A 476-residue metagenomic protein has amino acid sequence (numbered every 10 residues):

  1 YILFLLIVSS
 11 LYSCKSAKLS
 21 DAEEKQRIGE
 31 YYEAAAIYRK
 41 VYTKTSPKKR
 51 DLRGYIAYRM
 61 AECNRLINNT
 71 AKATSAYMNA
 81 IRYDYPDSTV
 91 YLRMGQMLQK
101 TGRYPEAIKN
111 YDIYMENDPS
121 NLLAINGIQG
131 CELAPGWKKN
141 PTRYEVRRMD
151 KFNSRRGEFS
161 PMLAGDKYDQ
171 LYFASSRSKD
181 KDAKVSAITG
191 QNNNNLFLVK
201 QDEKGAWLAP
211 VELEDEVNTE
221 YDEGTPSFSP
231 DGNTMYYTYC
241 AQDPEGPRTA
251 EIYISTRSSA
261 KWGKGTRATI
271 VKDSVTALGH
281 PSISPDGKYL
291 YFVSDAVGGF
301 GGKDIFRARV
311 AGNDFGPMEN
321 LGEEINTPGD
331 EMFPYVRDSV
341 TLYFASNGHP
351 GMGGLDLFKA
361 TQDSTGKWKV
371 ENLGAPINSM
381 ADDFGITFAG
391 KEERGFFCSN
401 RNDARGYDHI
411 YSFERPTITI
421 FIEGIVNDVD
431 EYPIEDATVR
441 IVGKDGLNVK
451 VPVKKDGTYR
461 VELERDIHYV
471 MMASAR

Functional and structural regions predicted by a protein language model:
I28, Y32, P86, V90-Q96 (+4 more regions): Short, conserved micro-motifs composed of acidic
V41, N79-A80, I113-Y114: Canonical positions in the second alpha-helix
